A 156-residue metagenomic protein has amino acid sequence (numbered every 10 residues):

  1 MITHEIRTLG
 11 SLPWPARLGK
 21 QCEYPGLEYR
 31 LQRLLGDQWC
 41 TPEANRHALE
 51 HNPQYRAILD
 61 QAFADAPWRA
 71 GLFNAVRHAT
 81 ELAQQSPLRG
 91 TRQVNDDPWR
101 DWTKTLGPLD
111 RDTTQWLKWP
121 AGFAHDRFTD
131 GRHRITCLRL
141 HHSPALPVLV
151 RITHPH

Functional and structural regions predicted by a protein language model:
M1-I58: N-terminal extension/subdomain marker
I2-L18, G122-H156: Basic- and aromatic-enriched surface patches that contact anionic nucleotides/nucleic acids
S11, Q21, L34, F73 (+2 more regions): General helical structural elements
P25, T41-T129, R139-H141, L146: Short alpha-helix boundary/capping and kink motifs at helix termini
